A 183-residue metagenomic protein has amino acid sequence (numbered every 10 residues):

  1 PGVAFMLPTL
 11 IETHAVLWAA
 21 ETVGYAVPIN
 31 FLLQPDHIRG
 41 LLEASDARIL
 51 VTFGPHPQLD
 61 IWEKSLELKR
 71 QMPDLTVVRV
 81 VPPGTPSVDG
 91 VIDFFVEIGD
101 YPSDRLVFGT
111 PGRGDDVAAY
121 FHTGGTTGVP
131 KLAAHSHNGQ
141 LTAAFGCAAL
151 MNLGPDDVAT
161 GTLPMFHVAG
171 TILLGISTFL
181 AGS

Functional and structural regions predicted by a protein language model:
P1-D36, P164: Conserved AMP-binding/adenylate-forming
V3, A20, L50, V117 (+3 more regions): Conserved S/T- and glycine-rich ATP-binding loop of Class I adenylate-forming
W18-A19, L68, H122, I176-T178: Hydrophobic/aromatic ligand-binding patch that stacks against planar heteroaromatic rings of cofactors or nucleotides
E21, L141-V158, F166-S183: Conserved AMP-binding/adenylation subdomain of ANL enzymes
Y25-V96: Structural core segment of the AMP-binding/adenylate-forming
R79, T85, G99-H122, V129 (+2 more regions): Conserved pre-ATP/AMP-binding loop-to-beta segment of ANL
